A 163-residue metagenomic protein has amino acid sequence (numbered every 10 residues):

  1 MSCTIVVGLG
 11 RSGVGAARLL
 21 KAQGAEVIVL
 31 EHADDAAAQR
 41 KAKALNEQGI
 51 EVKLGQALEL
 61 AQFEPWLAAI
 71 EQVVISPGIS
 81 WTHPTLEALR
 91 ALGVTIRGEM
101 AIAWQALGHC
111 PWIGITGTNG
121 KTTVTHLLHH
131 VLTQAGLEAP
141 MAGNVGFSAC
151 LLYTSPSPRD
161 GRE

Functional and structural regions predicted by a protein language model:
M1-G98, I102: N-terminal leader/targeting and accessory segments in enzymes
A61-A68, P77-S155, R159: Phosphate-binding loop of NTP-binding sites
G161-E163: N-terminal low-complexity segments that are often proline-rich with Ser/Thr-Pro
